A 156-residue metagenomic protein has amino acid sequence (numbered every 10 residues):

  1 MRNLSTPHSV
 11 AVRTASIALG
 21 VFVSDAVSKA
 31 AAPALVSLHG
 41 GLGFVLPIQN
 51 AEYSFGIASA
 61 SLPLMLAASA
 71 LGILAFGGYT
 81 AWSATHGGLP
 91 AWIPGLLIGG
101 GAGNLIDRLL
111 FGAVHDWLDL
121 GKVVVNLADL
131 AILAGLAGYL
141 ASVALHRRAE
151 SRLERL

Functional and structural regions predicted by a protein language model:
M1-L156: Alpha-helical transmembrane bundles and membrane-interface segments of multipass inner-membrane proteins
